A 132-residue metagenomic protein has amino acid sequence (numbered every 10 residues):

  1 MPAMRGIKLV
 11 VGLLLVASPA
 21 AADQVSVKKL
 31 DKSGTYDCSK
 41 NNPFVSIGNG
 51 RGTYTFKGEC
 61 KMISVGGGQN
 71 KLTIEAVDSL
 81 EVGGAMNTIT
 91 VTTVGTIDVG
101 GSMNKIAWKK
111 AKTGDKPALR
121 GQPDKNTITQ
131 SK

Functional and structural regions predicted by a protein language model:
M1-A3: Short, Lys/Arg-enriched N-terminal segments with co-localized hydrophobic residues within the first ~10-30 amino acids
R5-G12: Sec-dependent signal peptide recognition, specifically the positively charged N-region followed immediately by
A17-P19: N-terminal signal peptide c-region/cleavage motif recognized by signal peptidases
A21-K132: Extended beta-solenoid/beta-helix repeat architectures
